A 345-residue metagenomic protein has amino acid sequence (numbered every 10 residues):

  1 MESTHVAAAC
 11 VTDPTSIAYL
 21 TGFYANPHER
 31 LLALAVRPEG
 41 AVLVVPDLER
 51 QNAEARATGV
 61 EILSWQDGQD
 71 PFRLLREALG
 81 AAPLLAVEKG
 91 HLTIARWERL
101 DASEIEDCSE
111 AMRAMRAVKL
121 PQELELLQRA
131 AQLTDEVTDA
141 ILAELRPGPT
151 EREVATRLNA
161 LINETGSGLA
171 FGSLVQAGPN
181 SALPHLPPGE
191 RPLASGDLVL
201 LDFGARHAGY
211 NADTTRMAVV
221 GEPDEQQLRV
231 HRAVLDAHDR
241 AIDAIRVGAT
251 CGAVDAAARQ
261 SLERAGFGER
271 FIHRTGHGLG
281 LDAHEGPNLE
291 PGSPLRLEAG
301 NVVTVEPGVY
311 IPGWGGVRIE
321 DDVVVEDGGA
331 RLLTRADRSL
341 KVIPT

Functional and structural regions predicted by a protein language model:
M1-T345: Active-site neighborhoods and metal-handling regions in enzymes and metal-associated proteins
